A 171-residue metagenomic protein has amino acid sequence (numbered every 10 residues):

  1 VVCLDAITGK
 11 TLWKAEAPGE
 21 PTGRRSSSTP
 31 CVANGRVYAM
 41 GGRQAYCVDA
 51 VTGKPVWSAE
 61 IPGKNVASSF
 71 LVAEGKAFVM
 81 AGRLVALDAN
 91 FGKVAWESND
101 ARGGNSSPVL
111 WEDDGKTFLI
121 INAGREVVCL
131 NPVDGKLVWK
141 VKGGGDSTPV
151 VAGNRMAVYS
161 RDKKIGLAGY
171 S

Functional and structural regions predicted by a protein language model:
D5-T8, D49-G53, D88-G92, N131-G135 (+1 more regions): Short loop/turn segments that connect beta-strands within beta-propeller blades
A6, T11, L71: Portal/gating segments that form or line small-molecule/metal binding sites
K14-C31, W57-E74, A81, A95-T117 (+3 more regions): Extracytoplasmic beta-rich repeat domains
R25-C47, G53-P55: Hydrophobic alpha-helical hairpins/lids featuring a short glycine-rich hinge
R36-V37, Q44, K76-A77, R155-M156: Generic structural signal for coil-to-beta-strand starts
G42, A50-V51, G82, P132 (+1 more regions): Surface loops and adjacent helix of pleckstrin homology
I165-S171: C-terminal, non-catalytic macromolecule-binding modules
